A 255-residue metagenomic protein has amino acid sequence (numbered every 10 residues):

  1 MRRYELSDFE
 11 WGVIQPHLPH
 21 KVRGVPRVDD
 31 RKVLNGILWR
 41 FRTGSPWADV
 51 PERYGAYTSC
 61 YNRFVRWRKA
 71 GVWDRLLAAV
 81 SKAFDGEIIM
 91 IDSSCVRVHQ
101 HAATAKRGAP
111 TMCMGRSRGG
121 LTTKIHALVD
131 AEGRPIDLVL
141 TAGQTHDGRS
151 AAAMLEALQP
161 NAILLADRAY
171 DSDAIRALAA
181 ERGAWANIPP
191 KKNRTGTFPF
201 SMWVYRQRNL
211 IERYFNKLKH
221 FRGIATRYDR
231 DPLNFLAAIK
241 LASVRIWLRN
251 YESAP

Functional and structural regions predicted by a protein language model:
M1-P255: Short alpha-helical elements
